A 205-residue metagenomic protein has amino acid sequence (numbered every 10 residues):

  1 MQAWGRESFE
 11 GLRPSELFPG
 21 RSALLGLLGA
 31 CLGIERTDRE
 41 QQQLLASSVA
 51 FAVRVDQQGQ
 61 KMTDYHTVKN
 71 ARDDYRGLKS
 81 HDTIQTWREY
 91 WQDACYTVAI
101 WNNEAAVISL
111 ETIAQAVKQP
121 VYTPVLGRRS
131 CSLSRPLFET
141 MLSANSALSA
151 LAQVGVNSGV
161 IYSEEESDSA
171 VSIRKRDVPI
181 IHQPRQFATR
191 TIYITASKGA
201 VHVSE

Functional and structural regions predicted by a protein language model:
M1-E7: Short N-terminal binding/cap micro-motifs at the start of the first secondary-structure element
E7-D73: Glycine/small-residue-rich interface belts in oligomeric ring/scaffold proteins and their assembly partners
R54-E205: Internal, well-folded beta-alpha domain core
